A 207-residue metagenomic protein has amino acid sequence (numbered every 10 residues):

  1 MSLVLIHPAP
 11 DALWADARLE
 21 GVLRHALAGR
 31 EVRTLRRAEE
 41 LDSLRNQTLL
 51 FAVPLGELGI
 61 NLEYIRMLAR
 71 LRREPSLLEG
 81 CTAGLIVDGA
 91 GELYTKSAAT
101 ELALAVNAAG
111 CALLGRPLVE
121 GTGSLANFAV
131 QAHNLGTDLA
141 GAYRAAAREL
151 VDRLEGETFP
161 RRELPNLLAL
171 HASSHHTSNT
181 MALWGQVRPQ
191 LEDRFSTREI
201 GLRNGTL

Functional and structural regions predicted by a protein language model:
M1-R198: FMN-binding flavodoxin-like domain, especially the glycine-rich phosphate-binding loop
G201: Conserved acidic residues
N204-L207: Cysteine-cluster motifs in flexible loop/terminal segments that predominantly coordinate metals
